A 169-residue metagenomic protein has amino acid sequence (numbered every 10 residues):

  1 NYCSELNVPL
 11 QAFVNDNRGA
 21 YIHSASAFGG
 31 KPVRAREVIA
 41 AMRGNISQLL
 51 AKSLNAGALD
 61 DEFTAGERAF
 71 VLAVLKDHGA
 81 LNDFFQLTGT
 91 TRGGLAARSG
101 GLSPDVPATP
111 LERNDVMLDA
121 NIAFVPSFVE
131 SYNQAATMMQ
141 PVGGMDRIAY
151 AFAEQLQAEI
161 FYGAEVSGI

Functional and structural regions predicted by a protein language model:
N1-I169: FAD-dinucleotide binding site
